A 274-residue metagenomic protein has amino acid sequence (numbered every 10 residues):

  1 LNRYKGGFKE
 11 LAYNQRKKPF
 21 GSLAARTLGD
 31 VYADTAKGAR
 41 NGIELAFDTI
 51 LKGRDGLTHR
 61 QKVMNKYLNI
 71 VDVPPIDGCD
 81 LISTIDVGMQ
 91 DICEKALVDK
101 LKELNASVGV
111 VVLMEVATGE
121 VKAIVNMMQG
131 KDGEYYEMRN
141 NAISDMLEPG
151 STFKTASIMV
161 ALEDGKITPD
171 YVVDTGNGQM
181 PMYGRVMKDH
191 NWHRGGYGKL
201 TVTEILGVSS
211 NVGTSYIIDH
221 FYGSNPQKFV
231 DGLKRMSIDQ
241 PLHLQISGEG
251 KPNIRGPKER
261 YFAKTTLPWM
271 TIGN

Functional and structural regions predicted by a protein language model:
L1-G78: Small/polar-residue-rich segments within soluble enzyme cores
N2-R3, G21, A25-G29, N41 (+13 more regions): Solvent-exposed, polar/charged alpha-helical surfaces in well-ordered, non-transmembrane soluble domains, broadly
Y4-K5, I50-R54, A96, K100 (+3 more regions): Alpha-helix boundary/capping residues
G6-L11, E103-M114: Short N-terminal helix-loop-first-beta-strand/juxtamembrane motif that initiates sensory/input modules
R16-P19, Q90, K251-N253: A short acidic, often aromatic-flanked loop/helix-cap motif at beta-alpha or helix-coil junctions that lines enzyme
R40, E44, T49, G53-R54 (+4 more regions): Extracytoplasmic/periplasmic mature domains of Sec-exported, cell-envelope-associated bacterial proteins
K62-N69, I85, G109-G150, M159-N274: Beta-lactam-recognizing serine transpeptidase/beta-lactamase-like catalytic domain environment
K66-G109: Conserved, well-ordered alpha-helix/loop/beta-strand core segments that scaffold catalytic motifs
